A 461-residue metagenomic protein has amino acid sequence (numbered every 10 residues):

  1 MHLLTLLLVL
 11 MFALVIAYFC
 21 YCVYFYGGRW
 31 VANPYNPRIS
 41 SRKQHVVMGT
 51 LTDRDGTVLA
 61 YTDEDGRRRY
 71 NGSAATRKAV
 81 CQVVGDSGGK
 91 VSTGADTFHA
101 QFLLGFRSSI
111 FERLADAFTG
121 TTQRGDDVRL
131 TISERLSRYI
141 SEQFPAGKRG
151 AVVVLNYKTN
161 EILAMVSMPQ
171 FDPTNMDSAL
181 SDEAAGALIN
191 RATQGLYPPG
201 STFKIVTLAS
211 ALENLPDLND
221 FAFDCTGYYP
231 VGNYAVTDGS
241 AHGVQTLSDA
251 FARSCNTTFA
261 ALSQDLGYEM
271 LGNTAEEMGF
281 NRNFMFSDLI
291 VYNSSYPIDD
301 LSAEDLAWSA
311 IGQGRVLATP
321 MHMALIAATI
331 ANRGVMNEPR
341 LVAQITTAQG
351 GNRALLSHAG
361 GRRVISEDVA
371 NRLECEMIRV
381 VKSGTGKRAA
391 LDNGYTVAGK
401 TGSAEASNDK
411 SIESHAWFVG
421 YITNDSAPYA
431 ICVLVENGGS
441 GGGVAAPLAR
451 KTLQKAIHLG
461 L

Functional and structural regions predicted by a protein language model:
M1-L180, A187, L196, F221 (+3 more regions): Periplasmic/cell-envelope proteins involved in peptidoglycan metabolism and beta-lactam response
D55, A115, K158-S201, V206-V433: Beta-lactam-recognizing serine transpeptidase/beta-lactamase-like catalytic domain environment
